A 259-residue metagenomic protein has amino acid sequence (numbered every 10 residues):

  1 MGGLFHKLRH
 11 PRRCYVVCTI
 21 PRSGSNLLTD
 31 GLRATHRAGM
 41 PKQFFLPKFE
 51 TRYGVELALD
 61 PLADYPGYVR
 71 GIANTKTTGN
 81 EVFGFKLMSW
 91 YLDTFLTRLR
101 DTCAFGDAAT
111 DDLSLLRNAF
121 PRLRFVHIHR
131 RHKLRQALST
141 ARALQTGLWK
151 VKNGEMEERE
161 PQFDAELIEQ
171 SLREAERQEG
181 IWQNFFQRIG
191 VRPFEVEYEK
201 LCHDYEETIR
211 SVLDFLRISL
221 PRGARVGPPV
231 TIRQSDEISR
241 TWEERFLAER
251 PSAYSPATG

Functional and structural regions predicted by a protein language model:
M1-M88, V230-D236, W242: PAPS-dependent sulfotransferase catalytic core
M1-V16, R100-D101, D107-A108, R240-G259: Membrane-proximal basic amphipathic "stem/tether" segments
H10, I20-P21, T77, S171-A175 (+2 more regions): Aromatic-acidic/polar surface patches that form glycan- and anion
G24, P47, Y91, L134 (+1 more regions): Flexible, glycine-rich phosphate/dinucleotide-binding loops and adjacent beta-alpha linkers at cofactor/substrate
A34, T78, A119, Q187-I189: Short, structurally constrained coil/turn elements that cap an alpha-helix or connect an alpha-helix to the following
F45-R52, K152-E160, E166-I168, F185-A257: The conserved 3'-phosphoadenosine-5'-phosphosulfate
G84-Q187, E206-P221: PAPS-dependent sulfotransferase catalytic domain
